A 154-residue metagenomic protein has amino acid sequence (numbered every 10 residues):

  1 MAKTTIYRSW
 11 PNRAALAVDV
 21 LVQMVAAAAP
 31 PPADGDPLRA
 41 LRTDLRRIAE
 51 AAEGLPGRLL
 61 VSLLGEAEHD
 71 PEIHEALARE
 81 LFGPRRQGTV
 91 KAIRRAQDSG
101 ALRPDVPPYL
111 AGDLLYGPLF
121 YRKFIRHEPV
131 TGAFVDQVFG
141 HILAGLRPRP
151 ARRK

Functional and structural regions predicted by a protein language model:
M1-A14, D19: Helix-turn-helix
S9-W10, L77, L81, Y116 (+1 more regions): Tryptophan-centric aromatic hotspots in well-structured domains and transmembrane helices
N12, E66-P71: Short loop-to-helix capping motifs
N12-A17, A27-A28, L41: Short amphipathic alpha-helical segment with a characteristic S/N-K-E followed by hydrophobic residues
R13, V20, M24, A52-P56 (+2 more regions): Hydrophobic/aromatic residues within well-ordered alpha-helical segments
A29-R58: Hydrophobic alpha-helical connector segments
T43, R47-E50, Q87, K91-D98 (+3 more regions): C-terminal peripheral helix-coil segments that are non-catalytic and often amphipathic
E53-S62, E72-D98, P108-Y109: Amphipathic alpha-helical packing segments from all-alpha helical-bundle domains
